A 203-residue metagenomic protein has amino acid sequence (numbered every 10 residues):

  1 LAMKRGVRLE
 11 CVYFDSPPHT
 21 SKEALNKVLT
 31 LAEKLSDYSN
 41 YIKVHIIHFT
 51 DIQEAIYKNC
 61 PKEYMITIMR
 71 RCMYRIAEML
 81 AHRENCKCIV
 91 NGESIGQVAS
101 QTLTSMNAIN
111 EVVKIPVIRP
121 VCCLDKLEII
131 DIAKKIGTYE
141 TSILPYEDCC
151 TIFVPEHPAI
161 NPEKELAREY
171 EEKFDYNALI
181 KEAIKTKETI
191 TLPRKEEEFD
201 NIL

Functional and structural regions predicted by a protein language model:
L1-K135: ATP-dependent adenylation/nucleotidyltransferase module used to activate substrates
I42, C86, T102, M106-I115 (+1 more regions): Peripheral terminal appendages
